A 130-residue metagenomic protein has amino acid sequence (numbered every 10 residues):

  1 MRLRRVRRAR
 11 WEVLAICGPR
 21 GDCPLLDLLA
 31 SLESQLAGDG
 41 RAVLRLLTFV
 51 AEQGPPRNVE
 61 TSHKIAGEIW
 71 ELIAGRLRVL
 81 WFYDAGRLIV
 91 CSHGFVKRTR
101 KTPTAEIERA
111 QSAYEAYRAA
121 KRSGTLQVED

Functional and structural regions predicted by a protein language model:
M1-R76, G86-I89, F95-D130: Basic, Lys/Arg-enriched alpha-helical interface segments
R78-F82: Short, surface-exposed beta-strand/loop micro-motifs that present aromatic residues
